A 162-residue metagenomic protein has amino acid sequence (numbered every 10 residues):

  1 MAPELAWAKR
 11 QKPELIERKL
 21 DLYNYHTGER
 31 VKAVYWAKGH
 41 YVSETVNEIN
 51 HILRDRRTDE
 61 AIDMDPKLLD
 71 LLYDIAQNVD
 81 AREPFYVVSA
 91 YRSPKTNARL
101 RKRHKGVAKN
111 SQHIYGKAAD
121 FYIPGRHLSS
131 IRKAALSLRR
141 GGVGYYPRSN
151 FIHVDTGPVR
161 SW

Functional and structural regions predicted by a protein language model:
A2-K12: N-terminal twin-arginine translocation
R18-Y23, R103-W162: Catalytic cores and adjacent binding grooves of peptidoglycan-active enzymes
H26-V34, K38: Cell wall/extracellular polymer interaction/catalysis modules
K38-V88: Active-site acidic/histidine clusters and adjacent loop/turn architecture that either coordinate catalytic ions
V46, L69-A76, N97, R101 (+1 more regions): Extracytoplasmic/secreted envelope proteins and their assembly/folding machinery, especially bacterial periplasmic
L72-V79, E83, K95, G125 (+1 more regions): Sec/Tat-exported extracytoplasmic proteins
P84-A98: Acidic helix-start/capping segments at beta-turn-to-alpha-helix junctions
